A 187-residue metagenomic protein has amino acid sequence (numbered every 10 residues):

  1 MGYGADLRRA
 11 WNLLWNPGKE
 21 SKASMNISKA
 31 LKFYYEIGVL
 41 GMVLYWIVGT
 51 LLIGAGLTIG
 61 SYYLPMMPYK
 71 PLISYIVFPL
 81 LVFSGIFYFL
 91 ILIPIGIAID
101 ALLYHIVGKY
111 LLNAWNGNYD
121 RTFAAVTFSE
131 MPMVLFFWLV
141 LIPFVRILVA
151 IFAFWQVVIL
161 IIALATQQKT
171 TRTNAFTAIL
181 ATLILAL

Functional and structural regions predicted by a protein language model:
M1-V48: N-terminal juxtamembrane cytosolic/stromal segments of multi-pass membrane proteins
G2-N16, A23, P71-V82, A114-Y119 (+3 more regions): Juxtamembrane loop-helix boundary motifs flanking transmembrane segments in multi-pass membrane proteins
W11-L14, D100-A101, F154-V158: Hydrophobic faces of stable alpha-helices that mediate helix-helix packing
I27-Y35, V39, S74, F78-V82 (+6 more regions): Hydrophobic, aromatic-rich alpha-helical transmembrane segments and their membrane-interface anchor motifs
I37, G41-G49, I93-D100, S129 (+3 more regions): Hydrophobic alpha-helical transmembrane segments in multi-pass membrane proteins
Y45-L92, F137-A153, A186-L187: Membrane-helix interface segments in multi-pass membrane proteins
F89-K109: Transmembrane alpha-helical segments in integral membrane proteins
H105-L187: Hydrophobic alpha-helical transmembrane segments and adjacent short intramembrane/lumenal linkers of inner/organellar
